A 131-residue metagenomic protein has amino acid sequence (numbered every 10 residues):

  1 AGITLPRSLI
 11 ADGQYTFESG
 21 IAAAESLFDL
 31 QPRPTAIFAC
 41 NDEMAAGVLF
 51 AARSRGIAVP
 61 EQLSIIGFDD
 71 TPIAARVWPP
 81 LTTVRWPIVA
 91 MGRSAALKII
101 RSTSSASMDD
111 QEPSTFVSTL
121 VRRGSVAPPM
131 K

Functional and structural regions predicted by a protein language model:
A1-K131: Bacterial carbohydrate/catabolite-sensing allosteric modules
